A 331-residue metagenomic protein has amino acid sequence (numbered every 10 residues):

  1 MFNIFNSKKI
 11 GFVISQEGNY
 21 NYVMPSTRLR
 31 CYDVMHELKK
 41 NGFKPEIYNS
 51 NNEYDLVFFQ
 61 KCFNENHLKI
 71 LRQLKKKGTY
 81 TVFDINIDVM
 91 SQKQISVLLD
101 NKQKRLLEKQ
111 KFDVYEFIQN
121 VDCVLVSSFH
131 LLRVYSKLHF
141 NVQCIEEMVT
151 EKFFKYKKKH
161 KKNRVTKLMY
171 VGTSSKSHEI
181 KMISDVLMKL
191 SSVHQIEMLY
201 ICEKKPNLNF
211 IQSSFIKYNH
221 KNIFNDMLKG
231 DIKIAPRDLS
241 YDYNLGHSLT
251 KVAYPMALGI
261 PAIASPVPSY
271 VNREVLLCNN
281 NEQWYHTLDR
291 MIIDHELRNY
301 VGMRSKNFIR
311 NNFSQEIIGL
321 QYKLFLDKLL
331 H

Functional and structural regions predicted by a protein language model:
M1-N66: N-terminal pre-catalytic "stem/leader" segment of glycosyltransferase-like enzymes
F12-E37, E147-Y156, K161-K229: Conserved catalytic-core segment of nucleotide-activated headgroup transferases in glycan assembly
S26, E296-D327: A charged, aromatic-enriched C-terminal amphipathic alpha-helix characteristic of glycosyltransferases across folds
Q73, V89, Q103-V124: Membrane-proximal helix-turn-helix segments that form the acceptor-binding/catalytic region of lipid-linked
L74-K93: Active-site proximal beta-strand in glycosyltransferases
D122-K155: Donor nucleotide-sugar binding/catalytic pocket of nucleotide-sugar-dependent glycosyltransferases
S175-H178, K221, N225-A257, I263-E274: Nucleotide-sugar-dependent
V271-R290, E296-Y300: Change "using UDP/GDP/dTDP sugars" to "using nucleotide sugars
